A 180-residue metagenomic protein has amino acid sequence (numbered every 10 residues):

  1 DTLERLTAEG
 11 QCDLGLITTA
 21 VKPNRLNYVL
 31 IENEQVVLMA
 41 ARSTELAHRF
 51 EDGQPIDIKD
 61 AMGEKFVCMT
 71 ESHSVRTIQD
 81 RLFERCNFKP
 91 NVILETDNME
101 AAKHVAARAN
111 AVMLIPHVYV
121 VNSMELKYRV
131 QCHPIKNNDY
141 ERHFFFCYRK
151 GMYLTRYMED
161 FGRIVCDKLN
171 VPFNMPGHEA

Functional and structural regions predicted by a protein language model:
D1-N24, T96: Central regulatory/effector-binding core of bacterial HTH transcription factors
T2-E4, A101-K103, V120: Short, hydrophobic alpha-helical packing/hinge segments within bilobed ligand-binding/sensory domains
T7-I17, V36, F88, A106-M113 (+1 more regions): Alpha-to-beta junction loops
T19-A20, R42-S43, P116-Y119, F144: Short secondary-structure boundary segments
P23-F66: Flexible hinge/capping segments at coil-to-helix
N27-V37, M113, H117, L126-Y140: Short beta-strand->loop
H48, I56-D57, E64-C86, L154-R163 (+1 more regions): Secondary-structure junction motif
Q131-N174: A late-sequence structural motif
